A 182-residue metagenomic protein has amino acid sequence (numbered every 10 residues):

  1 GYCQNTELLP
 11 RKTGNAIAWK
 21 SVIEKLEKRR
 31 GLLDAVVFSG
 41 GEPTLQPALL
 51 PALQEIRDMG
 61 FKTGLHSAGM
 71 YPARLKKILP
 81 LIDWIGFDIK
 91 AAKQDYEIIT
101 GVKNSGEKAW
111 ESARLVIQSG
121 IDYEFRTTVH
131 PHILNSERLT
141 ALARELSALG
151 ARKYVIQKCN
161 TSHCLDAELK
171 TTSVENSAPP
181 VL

Functional and structural regions predicted by a protein language model:
G1-I17: Canonical Radical SAM [4Fe-4S] cluster-binding loop centered on the CxxxCxxC motif and its immediate flanking residues
K12-W19, V102, G106, V174-A178: Flexible, glycine- and charge-enriched loops at secondary-structure boundaries
S21-A35, T44-L169: Conserved AdoMet/S-adenosylmethionine-binding subsite of the radical SAM
G41: Short, charge-patterned binding micro-sites
A167-L182: Short, basic/aromatic-enriched C-terminal tail that caps enzymatic domains
